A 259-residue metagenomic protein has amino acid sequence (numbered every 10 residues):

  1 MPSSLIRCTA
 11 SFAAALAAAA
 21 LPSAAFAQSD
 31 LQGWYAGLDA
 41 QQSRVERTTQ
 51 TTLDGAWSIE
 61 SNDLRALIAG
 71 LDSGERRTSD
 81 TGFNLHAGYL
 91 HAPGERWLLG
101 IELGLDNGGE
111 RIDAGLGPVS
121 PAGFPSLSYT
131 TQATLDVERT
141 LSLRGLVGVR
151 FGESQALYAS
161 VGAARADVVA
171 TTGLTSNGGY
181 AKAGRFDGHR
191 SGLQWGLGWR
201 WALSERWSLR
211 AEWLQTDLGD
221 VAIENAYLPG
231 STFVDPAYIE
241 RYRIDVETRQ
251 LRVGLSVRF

Functional and structural regions predicted by a protein language model:
M1-L31: Cleavable N-terminal export/targeting peptides
P2-S3, A25-F259: Gram-negative outer-membrane beta-barrel domains
